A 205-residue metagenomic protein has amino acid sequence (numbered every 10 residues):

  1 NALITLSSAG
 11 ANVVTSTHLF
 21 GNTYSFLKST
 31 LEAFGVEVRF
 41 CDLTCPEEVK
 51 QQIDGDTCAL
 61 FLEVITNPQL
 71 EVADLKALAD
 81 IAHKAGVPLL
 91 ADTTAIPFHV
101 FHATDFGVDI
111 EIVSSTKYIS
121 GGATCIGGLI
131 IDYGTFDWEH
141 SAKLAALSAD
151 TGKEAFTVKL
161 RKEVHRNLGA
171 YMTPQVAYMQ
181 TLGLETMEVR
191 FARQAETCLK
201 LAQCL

Functional and structural regions predicted by a protein language model:
N1-L205: Conserved PLP-enzyme active-site core in the AAT-like
